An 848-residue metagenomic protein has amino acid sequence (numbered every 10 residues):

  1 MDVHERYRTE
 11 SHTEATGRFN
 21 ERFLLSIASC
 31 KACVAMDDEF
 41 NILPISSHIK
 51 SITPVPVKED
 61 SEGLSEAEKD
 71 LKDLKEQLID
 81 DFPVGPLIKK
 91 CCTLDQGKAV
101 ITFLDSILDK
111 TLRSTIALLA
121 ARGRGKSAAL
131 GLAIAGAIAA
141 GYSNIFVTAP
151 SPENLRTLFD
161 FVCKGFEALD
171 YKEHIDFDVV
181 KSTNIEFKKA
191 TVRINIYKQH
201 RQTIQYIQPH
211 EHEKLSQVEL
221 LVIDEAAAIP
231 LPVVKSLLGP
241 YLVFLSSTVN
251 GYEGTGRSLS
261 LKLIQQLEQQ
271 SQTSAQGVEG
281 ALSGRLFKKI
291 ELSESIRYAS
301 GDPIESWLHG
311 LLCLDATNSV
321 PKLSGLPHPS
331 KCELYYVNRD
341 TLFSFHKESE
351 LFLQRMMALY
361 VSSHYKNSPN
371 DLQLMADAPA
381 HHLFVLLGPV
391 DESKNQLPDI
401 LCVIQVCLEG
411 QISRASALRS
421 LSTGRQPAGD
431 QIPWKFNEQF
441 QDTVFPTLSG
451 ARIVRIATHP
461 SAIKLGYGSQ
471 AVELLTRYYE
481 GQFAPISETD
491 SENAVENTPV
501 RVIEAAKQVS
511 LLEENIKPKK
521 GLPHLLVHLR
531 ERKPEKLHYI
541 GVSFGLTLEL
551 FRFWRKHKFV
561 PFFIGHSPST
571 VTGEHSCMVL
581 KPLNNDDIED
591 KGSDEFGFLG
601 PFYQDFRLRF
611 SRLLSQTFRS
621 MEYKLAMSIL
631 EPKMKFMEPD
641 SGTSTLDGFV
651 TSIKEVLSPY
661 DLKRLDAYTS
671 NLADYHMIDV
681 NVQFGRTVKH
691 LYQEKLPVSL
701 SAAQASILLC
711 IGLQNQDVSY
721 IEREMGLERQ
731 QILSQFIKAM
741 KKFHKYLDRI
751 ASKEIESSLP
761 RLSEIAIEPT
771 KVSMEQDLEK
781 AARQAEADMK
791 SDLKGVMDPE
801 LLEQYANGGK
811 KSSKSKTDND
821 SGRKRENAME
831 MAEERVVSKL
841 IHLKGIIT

Functional and structural regions predicted by a protein language model:
H4-E66, P83-L87, C91, I264-K322: Conserved coupling/interface region of RecA-like P-loop/ASCE motor cores
E66-K75, V84-S114, A129, S701-A703: N-terminal pre-P-loop "Q-motif" helix
T115, V444-G450, V454-Y467, V472-T848: Acidic, serine/threonine- and proline-rich low-complexity intrinsically disordered segments
A117-L119, G141-L155: Conserved RecA-like ASCE P-loop NTPase motor core of nucleic-acid helicases/translocases
A129, A133, A471: Hydrophobic positions on the alpha1 helix immediately C-terminal to the Walker A/P-loop
P150, T157-L215: Inter-Walker segment of RecA-like/P-loop motor cores
A227-A281: Signature of the SF2 helicase/ATPase Hel1-core->accessory helical subdomain module
F343-S461, Y478-R530, L546-L548, G565-P568: A conserved beta-strand-loop-helix scaffold within acyl/acetyltransferase catalytic domains
